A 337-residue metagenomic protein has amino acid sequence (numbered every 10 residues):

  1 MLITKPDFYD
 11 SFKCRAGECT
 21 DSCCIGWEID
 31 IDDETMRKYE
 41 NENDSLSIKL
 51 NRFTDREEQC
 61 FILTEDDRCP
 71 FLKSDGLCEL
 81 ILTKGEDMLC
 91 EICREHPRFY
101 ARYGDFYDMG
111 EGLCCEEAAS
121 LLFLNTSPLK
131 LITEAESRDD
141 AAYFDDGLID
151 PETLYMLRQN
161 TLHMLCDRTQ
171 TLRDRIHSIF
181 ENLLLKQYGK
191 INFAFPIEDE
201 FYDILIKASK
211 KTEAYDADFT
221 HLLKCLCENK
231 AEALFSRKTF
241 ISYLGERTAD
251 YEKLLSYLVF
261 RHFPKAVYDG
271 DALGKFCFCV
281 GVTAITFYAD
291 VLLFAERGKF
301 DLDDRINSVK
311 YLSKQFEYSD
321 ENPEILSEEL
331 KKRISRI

Functional and structural regions predicted by a protein language model:
M1-S47: General N-terminal leader/first-domain-start detector
T4, S74, V267-Y268: Short linear interaction motifs
S11-E18, P128, T133, L255-V259: Short, compositionally biased low-complexity segments
S11-I29, T64-F99, L113-A119: Local cysteine-cluster metal-coordination motifs and their immediate loop/turn environment, predominantly Fe-S cluster
C14, T83, G147, P151 (+1 more regions): Short, charged/polar micro-motifs that form catalytic or ligand-binding hotspots
W27-D75: Membrane helical hairpin/interfacial module
G76, K84-D174: Internal, well-ordered alpha/beta segment that forms a basic, Gly-enriched binding/recognition surface
C166-I337: Hydrophobic, aromatic-lined core segments that form the binding pocket/scaffold for planar heteroaromatic ligands
